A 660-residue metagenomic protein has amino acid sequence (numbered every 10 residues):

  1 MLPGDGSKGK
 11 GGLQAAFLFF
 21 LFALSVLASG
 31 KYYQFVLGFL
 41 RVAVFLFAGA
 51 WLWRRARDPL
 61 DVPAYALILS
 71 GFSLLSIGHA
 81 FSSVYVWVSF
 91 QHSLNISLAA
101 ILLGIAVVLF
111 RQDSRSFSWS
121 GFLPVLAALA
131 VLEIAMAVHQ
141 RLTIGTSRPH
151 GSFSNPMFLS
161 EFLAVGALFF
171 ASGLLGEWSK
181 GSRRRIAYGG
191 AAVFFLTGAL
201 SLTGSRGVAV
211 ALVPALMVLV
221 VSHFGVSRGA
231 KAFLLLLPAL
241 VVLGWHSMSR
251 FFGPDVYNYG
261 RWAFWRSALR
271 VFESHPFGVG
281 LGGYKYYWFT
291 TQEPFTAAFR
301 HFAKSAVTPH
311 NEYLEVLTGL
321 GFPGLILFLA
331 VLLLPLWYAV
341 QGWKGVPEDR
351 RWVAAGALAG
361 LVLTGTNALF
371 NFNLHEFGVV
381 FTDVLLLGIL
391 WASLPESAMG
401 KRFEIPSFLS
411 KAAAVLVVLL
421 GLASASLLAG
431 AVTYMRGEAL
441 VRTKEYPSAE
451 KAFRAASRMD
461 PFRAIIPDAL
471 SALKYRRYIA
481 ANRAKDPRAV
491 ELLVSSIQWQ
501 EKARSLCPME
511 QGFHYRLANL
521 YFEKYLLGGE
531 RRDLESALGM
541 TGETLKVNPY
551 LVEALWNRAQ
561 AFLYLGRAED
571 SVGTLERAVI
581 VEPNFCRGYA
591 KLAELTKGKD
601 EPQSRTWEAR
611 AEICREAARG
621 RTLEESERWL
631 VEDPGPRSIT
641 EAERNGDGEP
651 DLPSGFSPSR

Functional and structural regions predicted by a protein language model:
L2-A28, R41-L52, S73-A80, H92-L109 (+6 more regions): Alpha-helical transmembrane segments of multi-pass inner-membrane proteins
V26-L37, R55-P59: Short, hydrophobic transmembrane alpha-helix segments
F81-V88, L142-F153, A297-V307: Membrane-interface interhelical loops and short amphipathic "cap" helices that link adjacent transmembrane segments
R148-P149, L216, L234-E273, Y286-F289 (+2 more regions): Flexible juxtamembrane loops connecting transmembrane helices in multi-pass membrane enzymes that build or modify
K180, L394-S407: Flexible interhelical linker loops that connect adjacent transmembrane helices in multi-pass membrane transporters
S247-Y259, L409, A414-S448, I465-P467: Hydrophobic alpha-helical transmembrane segments in integral membrane proteins
R270, L281-T318: Interfacial juxtamembrane loops and adjacent helix segments that form the catalytic/substrate-binding surfaces
M435-R660: C-terminal luminal/periplasmic domains and tails of membrane-associated envelope-modifying transferases
